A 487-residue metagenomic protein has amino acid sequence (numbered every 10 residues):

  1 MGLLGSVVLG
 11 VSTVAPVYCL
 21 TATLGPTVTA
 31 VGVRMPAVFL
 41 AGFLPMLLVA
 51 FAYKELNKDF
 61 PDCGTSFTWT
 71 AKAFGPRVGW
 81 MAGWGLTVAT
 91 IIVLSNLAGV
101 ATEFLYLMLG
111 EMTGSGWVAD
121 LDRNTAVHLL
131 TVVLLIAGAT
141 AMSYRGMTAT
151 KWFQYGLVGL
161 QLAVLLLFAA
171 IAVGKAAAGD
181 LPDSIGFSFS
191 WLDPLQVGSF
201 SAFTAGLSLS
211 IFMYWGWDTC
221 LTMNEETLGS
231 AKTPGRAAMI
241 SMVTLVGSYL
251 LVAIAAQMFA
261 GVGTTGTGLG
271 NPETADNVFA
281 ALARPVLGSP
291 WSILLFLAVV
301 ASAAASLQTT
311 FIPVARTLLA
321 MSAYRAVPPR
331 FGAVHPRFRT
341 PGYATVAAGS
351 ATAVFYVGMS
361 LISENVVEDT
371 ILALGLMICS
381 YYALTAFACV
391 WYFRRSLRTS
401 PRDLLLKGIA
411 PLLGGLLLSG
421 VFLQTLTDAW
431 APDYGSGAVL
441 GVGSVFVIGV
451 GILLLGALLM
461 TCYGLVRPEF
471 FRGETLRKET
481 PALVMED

Functional and structural regions predicted by a protein language model:
M1, A386-A410, D428-D487: Terminal cytosolic tails of multi-pass membrane transporters, especially the segment immediately following the final
M1-L24, T29-V33, L47-F51, Y463-D487: Membrane-interface "cap" regions at the ends of multi-pass membrane proteins
C19-V127, T244, S444-A457: Extracellular loop-to-transmembrane helix junctions
M35-P36, T113-V127, Y155-I293: Helix-loop-helix junctions that connect adjacent transmembrane segments in multi-pass membrane transporters
T68-A71, G99-V127, G159, V164 (+5 more regions): Helix-loop-helix connectors at the membrane interface of multi-pass transporters/channels
T68-T70, G75, L107-M112, S190-D193 (+2 more regions): TM-loop-TM module centered on a large, flexible mid-protein loop between adjacent transmembrane helices in multi-pass
G85-V100, Y214, D218-T227, S289-P329 (+1 more regions): Membrane-helix boundary/coupling elements in multi-pass transport proteins
L129-P182, A238-M242, M377-Y382, Y392 (+1 more regions): Membrane-interface loop-to-helix entry segments
